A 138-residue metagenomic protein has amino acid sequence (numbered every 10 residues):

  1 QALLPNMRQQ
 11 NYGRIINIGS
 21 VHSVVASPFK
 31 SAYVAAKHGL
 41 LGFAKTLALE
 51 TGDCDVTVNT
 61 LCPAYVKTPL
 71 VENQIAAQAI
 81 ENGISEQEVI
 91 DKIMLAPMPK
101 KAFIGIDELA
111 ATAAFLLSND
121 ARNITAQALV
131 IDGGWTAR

Functional and structural regions predicted by a protein language model:
Q1, K45: A short, exposed helix-loop element centered on a Lys and neighboring polar residues
L4, Y12, K100-I131, T136: C-terminal substrate-recognition "lid" of short-chain dehydrogenase/reductases
S20: Residue(s) in the substrate-gating loop at a strand-loop-helix junction that position the organic substrate next
V25-S31, D53-C54, K101, N119: Active-site loop immediately N-terminal to the catalytic Tyr-X3-Lys motif of short-chain dehydrogenase/reductase
A36, A44: Active-site helix of classical SDR
L41, P63-N73, A77, E81: Short, flexible catalytic-loop segment of classical short-chain dehydrogenase/reductase
G52, T57, I124-A126: Short, small/polar-rich loop/turn modules that mediate ligand/substrate recognition or access, typified
I80-I106: Catalytic Tyr-x(3-8)-Lys segment
